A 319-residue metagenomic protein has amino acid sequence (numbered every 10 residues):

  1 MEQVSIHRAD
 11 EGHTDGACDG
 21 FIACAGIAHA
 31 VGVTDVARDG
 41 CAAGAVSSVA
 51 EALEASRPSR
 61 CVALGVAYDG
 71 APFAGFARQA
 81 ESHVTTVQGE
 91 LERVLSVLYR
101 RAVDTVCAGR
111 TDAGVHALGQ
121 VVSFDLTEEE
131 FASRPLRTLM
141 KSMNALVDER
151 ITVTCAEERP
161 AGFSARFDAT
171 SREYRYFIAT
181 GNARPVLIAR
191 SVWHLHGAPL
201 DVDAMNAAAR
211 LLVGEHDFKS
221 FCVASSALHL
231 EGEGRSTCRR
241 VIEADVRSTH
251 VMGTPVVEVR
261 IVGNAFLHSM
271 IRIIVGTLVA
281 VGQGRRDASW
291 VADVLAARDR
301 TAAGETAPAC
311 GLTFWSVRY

Functional and structural regions predicted by a protein language model:
E2-R8, G12-Y319: Structured-RNA-binding interfaces characteristic of tRNA pseudouridine synthases
